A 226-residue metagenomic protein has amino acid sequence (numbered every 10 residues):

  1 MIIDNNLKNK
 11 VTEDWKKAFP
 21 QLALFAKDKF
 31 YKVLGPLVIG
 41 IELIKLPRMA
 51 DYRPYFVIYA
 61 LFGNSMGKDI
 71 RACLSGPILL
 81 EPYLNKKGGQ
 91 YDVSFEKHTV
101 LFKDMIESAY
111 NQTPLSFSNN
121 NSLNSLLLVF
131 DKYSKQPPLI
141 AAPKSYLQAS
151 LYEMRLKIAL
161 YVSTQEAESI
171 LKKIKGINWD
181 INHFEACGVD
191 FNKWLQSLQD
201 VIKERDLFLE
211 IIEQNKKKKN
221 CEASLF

Functional and structural regions predicted by a protein language model:
M1-N9, A141-A142: Short, charged/polar micro-motifs that form catalytic or ligand-binding hotspots
N5-A26: Amphipathic alpha-helical segments
F25-D28, V33, R48-A50: Short, ordered beta-strand-loop transition motifs
F30-L43: Beta-rich nucleic-acid/ligand-interaction surfaces
L37, K45-F226: Intrinsically disordered, low-complexity regulatory regions enriched in serine/threonine/proline and acidic residues
